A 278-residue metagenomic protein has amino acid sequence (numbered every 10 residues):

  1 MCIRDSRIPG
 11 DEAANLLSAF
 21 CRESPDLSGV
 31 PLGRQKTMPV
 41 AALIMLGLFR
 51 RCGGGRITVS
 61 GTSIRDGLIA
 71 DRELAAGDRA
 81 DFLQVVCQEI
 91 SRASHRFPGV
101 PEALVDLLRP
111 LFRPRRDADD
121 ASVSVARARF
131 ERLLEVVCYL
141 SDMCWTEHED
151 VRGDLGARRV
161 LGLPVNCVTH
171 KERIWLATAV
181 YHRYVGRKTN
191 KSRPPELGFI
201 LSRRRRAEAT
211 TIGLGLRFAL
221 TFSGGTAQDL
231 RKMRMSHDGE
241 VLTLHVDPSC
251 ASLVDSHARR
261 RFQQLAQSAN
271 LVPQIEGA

Functional and structural regions predicted by a protein language model:
R4-T226, M233-L244, S252: Helical "lid/coupling" subdomains associated with nucleotide-phosphate turnover
G55, A269-A278: A short amphipathic beta-strand at an alpha->beta junction
G224-L230, Q267-L271: Short secondary-structure junctions
L253-P273: Short, non-transmembrane amphipathic alpha-helical segments
